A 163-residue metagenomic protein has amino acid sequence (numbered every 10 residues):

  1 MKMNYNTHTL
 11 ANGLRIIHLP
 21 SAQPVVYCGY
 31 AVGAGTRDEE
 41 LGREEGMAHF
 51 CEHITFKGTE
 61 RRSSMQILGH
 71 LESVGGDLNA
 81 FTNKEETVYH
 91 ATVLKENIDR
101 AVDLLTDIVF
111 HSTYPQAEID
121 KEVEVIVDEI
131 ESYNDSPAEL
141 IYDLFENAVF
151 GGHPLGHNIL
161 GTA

Functional and structural regions predicted by a protein language model:
M1-Q66, A163: His/Glu-rich zincin catalytic helix
E60, Q66-A163: Acidic/histidine-enriched segments that form metal/cofactor-coordinating and catalytic pocket/exosite environments
